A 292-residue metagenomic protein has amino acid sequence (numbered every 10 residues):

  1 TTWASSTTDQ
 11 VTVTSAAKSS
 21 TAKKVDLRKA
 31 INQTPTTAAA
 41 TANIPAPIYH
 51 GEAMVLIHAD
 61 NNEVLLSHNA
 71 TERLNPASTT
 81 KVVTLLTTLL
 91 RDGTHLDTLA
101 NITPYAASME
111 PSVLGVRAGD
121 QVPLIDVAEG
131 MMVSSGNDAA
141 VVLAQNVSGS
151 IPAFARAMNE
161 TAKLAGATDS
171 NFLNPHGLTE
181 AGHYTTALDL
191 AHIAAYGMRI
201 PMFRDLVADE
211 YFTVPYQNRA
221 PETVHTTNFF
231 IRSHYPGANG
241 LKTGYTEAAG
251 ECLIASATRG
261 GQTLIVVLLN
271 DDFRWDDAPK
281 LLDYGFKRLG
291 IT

Functional and structural regions predicted by a protein language model:
T1, G93-H95, F273, G285-F286: Alpha-helix capping and helix-coil boundary motifs
W3, D9-K18, A22-L188, H192-P201 (+1 more regions): Active-site-adjacent loops and short helices of periplasmic peptidoglycan-processing enzymes
T168, T179-T292: Domain-terminus/edge residues, biased toward the C-terminal soluble/receptor-binding domains of extracytoplasmic
